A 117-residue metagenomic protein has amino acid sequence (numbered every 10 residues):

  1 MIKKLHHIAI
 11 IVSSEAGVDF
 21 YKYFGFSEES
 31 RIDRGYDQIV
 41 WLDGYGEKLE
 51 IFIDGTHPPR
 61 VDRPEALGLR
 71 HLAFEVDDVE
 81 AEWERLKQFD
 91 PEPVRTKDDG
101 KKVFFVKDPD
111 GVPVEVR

Functional and structural regions predicted by a protein language model:
M1, V40, W83-R117: Vicinal oxygen chelate
I2, I10-L49: Core segments of cupin and vicinal oxygen chelate
I2-K4, E65-L69, D98: Short glycine-enriched loop/turn motifs at secondary-structure junctions
H7-A9, W41, H71-A73, V103-F105: Short aromatic/hydrophobic contact patches that present stacked aromatics for nucleic-acid/ligand binding
Y36-D37, T56-D62: A short, acidic/glycine-rich surface segment
Y45-L49, T56-P58, V79: Short, charged/polar surface micro-motifs in flexible loops or helix N-caps
P64-F89: Mid-chain, well-packed structural core segment of small domains
